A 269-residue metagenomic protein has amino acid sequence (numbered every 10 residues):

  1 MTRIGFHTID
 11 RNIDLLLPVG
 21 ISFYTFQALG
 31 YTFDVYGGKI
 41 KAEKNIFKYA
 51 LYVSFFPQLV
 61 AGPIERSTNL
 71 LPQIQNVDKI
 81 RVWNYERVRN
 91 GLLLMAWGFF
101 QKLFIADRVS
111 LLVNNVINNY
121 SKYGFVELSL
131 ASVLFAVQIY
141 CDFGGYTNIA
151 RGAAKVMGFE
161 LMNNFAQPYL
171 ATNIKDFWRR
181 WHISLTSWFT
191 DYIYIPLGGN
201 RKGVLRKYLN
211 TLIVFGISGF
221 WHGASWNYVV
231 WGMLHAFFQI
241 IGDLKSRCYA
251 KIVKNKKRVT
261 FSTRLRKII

Functional and structural regions predicted by a protein language model:
M1-I269: Membrane-embedded transmembrane alpha-helical bundles that form the catalytic cores of multi-pass lipid-modifying
